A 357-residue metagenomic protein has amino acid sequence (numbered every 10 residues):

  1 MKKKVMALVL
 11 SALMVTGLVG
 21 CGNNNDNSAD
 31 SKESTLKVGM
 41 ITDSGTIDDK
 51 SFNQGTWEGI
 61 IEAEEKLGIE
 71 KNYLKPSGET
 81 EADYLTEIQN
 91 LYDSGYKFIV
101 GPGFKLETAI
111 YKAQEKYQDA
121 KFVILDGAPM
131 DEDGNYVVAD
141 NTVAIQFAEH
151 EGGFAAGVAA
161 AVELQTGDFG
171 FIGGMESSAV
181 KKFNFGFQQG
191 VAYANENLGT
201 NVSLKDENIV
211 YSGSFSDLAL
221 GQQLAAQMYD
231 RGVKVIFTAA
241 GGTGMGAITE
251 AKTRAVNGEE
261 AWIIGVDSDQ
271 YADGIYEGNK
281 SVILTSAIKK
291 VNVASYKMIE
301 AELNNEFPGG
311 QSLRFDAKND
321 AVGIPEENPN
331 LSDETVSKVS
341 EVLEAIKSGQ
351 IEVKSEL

Functional and structural regions predicted by a protein language model:
M1-V5: Positively charged n-region of N-terminal signal peptides that target proteins for export
A7-L13: Sec-dependent N-terminal signal peptides
L13-M14, E352: Short A/G/S/P-biased low-complexity tracts
T16-G20: C-terminal motif of bacterial Sec signal peptides marking the signal peptidase cleavage site
G22-N24: Bacterial signal peptide processing site
S28-L357: A residue-level marker of the well-folded mature domains of exported/periplasmic proteins
